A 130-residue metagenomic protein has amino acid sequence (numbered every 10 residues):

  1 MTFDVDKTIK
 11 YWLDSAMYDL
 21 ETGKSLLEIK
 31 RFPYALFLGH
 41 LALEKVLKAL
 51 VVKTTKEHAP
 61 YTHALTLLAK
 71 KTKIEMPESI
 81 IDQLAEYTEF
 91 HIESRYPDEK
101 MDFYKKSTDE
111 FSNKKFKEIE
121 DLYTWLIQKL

Functional and structural regions predicted by a protein language model:
M1-L130: Terminal alpha-helical segments
